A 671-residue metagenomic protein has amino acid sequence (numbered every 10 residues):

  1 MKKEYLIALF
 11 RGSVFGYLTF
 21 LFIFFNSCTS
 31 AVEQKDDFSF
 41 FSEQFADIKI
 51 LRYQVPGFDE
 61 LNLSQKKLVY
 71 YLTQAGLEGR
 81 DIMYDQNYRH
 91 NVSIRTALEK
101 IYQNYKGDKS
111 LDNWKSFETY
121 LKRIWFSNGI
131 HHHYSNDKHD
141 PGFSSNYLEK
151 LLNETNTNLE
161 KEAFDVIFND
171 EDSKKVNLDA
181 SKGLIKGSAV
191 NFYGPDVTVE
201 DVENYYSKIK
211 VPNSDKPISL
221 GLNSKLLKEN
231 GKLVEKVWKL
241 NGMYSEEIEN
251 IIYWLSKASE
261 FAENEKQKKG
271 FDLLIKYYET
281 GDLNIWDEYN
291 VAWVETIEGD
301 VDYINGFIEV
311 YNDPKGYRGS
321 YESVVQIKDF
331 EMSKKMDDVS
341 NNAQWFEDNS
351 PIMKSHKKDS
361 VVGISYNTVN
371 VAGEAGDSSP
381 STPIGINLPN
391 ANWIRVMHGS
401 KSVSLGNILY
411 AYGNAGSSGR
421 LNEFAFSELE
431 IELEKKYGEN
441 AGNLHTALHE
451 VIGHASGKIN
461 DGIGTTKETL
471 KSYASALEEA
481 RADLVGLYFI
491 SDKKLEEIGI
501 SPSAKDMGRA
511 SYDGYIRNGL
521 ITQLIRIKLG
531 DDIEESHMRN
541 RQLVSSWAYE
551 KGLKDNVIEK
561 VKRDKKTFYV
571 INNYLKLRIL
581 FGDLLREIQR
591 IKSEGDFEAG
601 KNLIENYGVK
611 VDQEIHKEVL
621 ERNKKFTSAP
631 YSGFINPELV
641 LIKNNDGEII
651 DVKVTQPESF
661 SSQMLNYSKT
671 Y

Functional and structural regions predicted by a protein language model:
F25-S27: C-terminal motif of bacterial Sec signal peptides marking the signal peptidase cleavage site
K35-A97: N-terminal-proximal low-complexity accessory segments that begin disordered and transition into the first
N62, N264, L444-K458, A482: Active-site recognition of the HExxH zinc-binding catalytic motif
N62, N264, S475-D492: An active-site-proximal "capping" alpha-helix that borders the catalytic cofactor pocket
M83, L487-I591: Long, well-structured alpha-helical subdomains associated with metal-dependent extracellular/ecto-lumenal hydrolases
W125-L227, G231, E235-I431, G438: Contiguous, non-catalytic segments that form substrate-binding/exosite surfaces or channel walls
G457-A480: Post-HEXXH active-site segment of zinc metalloproteases
N573, L577-Y671: Extended, compositionally biased alpha-helical segments that mediate assembly or anchoring
